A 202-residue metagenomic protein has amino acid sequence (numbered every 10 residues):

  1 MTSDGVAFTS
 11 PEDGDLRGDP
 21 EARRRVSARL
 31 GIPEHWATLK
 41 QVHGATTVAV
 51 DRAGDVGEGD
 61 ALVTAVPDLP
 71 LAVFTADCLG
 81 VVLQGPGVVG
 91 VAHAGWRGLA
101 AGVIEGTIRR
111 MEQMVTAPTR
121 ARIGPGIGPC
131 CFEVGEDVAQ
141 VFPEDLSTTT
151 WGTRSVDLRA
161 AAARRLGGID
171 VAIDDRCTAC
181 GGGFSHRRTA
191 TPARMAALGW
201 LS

Functional and structural regions predicted by a protein language model:
M1-S202: Active-site microenvironment for binding and transforming phosphate-containing groups
